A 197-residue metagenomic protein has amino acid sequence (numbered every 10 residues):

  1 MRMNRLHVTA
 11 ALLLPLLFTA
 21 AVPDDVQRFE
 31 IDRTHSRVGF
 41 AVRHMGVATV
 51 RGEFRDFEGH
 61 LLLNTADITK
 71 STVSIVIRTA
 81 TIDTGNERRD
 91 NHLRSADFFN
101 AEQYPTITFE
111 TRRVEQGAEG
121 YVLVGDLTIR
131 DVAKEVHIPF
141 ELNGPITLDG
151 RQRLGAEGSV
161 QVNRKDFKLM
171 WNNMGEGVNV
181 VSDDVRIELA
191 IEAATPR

Functional and structural regions predicted by a protein language model:
M1-A10: Bacterial N-terminal signal peptides that target proteins for export
M3, A20-A21: Short linear motifs centered on Gly/Pro in flexible linkers and helix caps
T9-L17: Bacterial N-terminal signal peptides
A21-R197: Low-complexity, acidic/polar, glycine-enriched regions of mature
